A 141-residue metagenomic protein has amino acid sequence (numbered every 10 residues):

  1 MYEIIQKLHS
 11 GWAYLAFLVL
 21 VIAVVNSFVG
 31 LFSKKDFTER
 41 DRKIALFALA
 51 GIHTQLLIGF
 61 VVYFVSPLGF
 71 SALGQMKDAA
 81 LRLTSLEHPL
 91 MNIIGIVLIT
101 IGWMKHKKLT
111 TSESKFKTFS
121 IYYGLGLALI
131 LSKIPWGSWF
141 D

Functional and structural regions predicted by a protein language model:
M1-D141: Membrane-embedded alpha-helical bundles that constitute the cytochrome b-like, heme-associated redox core of multi-pass
